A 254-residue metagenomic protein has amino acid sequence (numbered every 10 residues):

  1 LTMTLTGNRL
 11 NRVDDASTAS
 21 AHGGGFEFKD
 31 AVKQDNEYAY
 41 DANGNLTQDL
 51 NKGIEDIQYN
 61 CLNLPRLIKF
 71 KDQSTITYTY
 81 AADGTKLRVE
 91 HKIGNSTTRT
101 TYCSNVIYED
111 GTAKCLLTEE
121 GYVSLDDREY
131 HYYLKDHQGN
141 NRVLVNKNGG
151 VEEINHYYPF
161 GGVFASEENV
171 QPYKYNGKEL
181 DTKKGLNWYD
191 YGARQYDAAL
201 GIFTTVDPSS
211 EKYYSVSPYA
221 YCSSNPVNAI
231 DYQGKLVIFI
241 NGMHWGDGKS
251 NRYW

Functional and structural regions predicted by a protein language model:
L1-A81, L87-H131, S166-K174: Acidic/glycine-rich beta-solenoid
L1-M3, D110-K114, E119, D126-G192 (+1 more regions): A motif-centric feature for acidic-aromatic and gly/ser/thr-rich catalytic loops and repeats
R9, N45, L64, T85 (+6 more regions): Residue-level signal for well-ordered, solvent-exposed loop/turn and beta-edge residues enriched in charged/polar side
A16-S17, K92-N95, K147-G149, S210 (+1 more regions): Acidic glycine-/aspartate-rich tracts in secreted/extracellular proteins
N36, E55, I76, T85 (+7 more regions): Conserved beta-strand and immediately adjacent loop positions that scaffold enzyme active sites
A39, Q58, I68, T79 (+7 more regions): Hydrophobic beta-strand positions
V143-L144, G162-E167, R194-T204, P208-H244: Short, low-complexity export/processing leader segments characterized by acidic and small residues
K249-R252: The serine-hydrolase catalytic nucleophile loop
